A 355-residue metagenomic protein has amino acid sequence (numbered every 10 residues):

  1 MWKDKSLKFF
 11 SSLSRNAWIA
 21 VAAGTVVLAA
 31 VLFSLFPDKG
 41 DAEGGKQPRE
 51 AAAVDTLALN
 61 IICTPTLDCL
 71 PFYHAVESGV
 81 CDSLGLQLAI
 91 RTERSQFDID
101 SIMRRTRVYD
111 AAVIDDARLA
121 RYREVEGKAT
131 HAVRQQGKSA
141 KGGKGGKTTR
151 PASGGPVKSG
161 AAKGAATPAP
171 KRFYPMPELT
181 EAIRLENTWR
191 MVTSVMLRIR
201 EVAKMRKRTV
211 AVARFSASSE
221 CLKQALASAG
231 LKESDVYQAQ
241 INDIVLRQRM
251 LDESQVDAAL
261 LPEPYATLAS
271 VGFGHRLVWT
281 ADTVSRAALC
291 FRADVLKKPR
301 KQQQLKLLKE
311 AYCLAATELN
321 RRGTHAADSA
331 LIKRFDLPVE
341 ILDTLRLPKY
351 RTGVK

Functional and structural regions predicted by a protein language model:
W2-K8: Short, low-complexity, Lys/Arg-enriched N-terminal segments of secretory-pathway carbohydrate enzymes
K8-T25: N-terminal Sec-pathway targeting helices
A20-V21, L28-S34, A53, L57 (+5 more regions): An extracytoplasmic/periplasmic, membrane-proximal ligand-sensing/linker region
L32-A42: Hydrophobic single-pass membrane-insertion segments
F33-S34, L86, T149, T209 (+2 more regions): Ligand-binding clefts/hinges and TM-proximal coupling segments of bilobed small-molecule sensing domains
R49-L231, Q238, D257-E263, R276-A281: Short, glycine-/small- and polar/acidic-enriched structural segments that line small-molecule recognition paths
A117-R118, Q135-G137, Q238-A239, D243-L331: Pocket-lining segment of extracytoplasmic ligand-binding domains
V195-A203, S219-C221, L226-S228, E233-Y237 (+7 more regions): Proline/Glycine/Serine-rich low-complexity intrinsically disordered segments that serve as flexible stalks/linkers
